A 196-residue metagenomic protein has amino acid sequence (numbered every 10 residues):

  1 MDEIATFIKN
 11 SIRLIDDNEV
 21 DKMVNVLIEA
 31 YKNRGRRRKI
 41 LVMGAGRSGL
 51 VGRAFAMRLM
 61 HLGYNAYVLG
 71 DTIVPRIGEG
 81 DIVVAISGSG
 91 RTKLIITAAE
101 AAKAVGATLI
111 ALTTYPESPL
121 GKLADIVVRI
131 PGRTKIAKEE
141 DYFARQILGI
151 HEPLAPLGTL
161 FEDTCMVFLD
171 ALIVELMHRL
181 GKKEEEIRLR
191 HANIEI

Functional and structural regions predicted by a protein language model:
M1-I15: Generic N-terminal amphipathic, Lys/Arg-enriched alpha-helix
I4, D16-M23, V51, F55: Short N-terminal amphipathic alpha-helix/helix-capping patch enriched in small hydrophobics with frequent Ser/Thr
F7-N10, K22, V26-E29, V167 (+1 more regions): Alpha-helical scaffold segments in soluble metabolic enzymes
S11, I73, I126, P156 (+2 more regions): Glycine-rich, flexible loop/turn motifs
I15-G35: A short, well-structured juxtamembrane/interface segment
R37-A45, G49-T164: Glycine-rich phosphate-binding loops that contact phosphosugars or nucleotide phosphates
A171, M177-I196: A short, charged, Gly/Pro-tolerant segment at domain boundaries
